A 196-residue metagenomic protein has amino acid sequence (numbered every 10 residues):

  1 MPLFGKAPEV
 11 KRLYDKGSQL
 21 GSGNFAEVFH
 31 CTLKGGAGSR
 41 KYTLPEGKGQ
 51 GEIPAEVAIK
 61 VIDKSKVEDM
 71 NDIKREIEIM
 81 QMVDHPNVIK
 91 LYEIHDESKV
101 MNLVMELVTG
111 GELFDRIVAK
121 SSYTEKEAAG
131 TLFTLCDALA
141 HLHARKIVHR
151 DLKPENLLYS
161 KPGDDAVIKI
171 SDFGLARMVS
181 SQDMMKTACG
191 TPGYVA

Functional and structural regions predicted by a protein language model:
G17-N24, V28: Protein kinase glycine-rich loop
S22-G23, V83-P86: Conserved N-lobe motifs of Hanks-type protein kinase catalytic domains, especially the short loop(s) flanking
G47-V83: Conserved N-lobe beta3->alphaC-helix segment of eukaryotic protein kinase catalytic domains
E93-I94: A short, aromatic-enriched beta-strand patch in the conserved N-lobe beta-sheet of the protein kinase catalytic domain
S98-E112, R116: Conserved short submotifs of the Hanks-type protein kinase catalytic core that shape the nucleotide-binding pocket
T131-L132: Activation segment signature within eukaryotic-like protein kinase domains
D137-I147: Protein kinase catalytic-loop region centered on the HRD/HxD motif
